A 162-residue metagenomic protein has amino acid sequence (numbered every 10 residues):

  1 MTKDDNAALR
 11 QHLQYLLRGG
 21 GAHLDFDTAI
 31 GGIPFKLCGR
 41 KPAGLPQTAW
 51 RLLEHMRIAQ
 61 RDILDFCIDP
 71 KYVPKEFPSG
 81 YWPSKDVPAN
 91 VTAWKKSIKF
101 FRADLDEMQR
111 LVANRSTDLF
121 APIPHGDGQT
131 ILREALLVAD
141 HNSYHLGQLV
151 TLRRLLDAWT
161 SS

Functional and structural regions predicted by a protein language model:
T2-N6, R10-L17, H23, D27-I30 (+2 more regions): Short, contiguous alpha-helical
S84-P122, R133-V138: Acidic/histidine-rich alpha-helical segments that form the ligand environment of transition-metal centers
